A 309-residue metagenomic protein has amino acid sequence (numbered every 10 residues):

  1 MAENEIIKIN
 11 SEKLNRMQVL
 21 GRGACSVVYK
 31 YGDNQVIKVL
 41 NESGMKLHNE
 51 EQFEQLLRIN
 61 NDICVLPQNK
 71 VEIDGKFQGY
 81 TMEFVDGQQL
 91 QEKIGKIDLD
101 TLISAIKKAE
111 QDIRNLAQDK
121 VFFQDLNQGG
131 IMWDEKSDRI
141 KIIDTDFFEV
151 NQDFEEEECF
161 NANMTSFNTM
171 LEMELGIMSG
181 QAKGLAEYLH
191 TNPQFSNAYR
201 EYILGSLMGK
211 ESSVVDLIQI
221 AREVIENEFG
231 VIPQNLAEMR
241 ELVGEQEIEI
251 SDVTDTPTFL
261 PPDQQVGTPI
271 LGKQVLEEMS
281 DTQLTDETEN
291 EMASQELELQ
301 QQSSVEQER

Functional and structural regions predicted by a protein language model:
M1-E3, L271-K273, D281-R309: Non-Sec secretion/translocation targeting segments of pathogen effectors
M1-N15: Juxta-kinase regulatory segment immediately upstream of eukaryotic protein kinase catalytic domains
R16-I59, V65: ATP-binding glycine-rich loop module of kinase domains
V65-A105: Conserved structural core of kinase catalytic domains
K108-Q118: Short C-lobe core helix of eukaryotic-like protein kinase catalytic domains
A117-W133: Catalytic-loop of the protein kinase fold
D134, R139-G230, N235, L260: C-lobe/activation-segment region of protein kinase-like
Q234-D263, G267-V275, M279, T288: Regulatory extensions appended to serine/threonine kinase catalytic cores
